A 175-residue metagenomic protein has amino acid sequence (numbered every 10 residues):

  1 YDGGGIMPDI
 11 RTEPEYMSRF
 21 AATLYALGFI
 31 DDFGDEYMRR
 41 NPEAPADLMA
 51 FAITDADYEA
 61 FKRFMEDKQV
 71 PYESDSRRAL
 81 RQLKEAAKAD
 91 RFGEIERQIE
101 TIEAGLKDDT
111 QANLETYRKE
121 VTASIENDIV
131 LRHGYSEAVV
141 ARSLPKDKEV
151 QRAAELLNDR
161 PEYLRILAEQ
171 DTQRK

Functional and structural regions predicted by a protein language model:
Y1-K175: Conserved functional hotspot residues or short segments at active or partner-binding sites across diverse domains
